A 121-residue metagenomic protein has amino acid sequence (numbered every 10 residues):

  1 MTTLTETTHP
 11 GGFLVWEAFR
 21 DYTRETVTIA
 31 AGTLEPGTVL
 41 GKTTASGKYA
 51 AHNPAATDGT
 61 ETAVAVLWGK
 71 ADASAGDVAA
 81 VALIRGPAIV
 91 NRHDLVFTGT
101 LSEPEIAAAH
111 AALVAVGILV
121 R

Functional and structural regions predicted by a protein language model:
M1-R121: Surface-exposed, low-hydrophobicity beta-strand/loop segments enriched in small/polar/acidic residues
